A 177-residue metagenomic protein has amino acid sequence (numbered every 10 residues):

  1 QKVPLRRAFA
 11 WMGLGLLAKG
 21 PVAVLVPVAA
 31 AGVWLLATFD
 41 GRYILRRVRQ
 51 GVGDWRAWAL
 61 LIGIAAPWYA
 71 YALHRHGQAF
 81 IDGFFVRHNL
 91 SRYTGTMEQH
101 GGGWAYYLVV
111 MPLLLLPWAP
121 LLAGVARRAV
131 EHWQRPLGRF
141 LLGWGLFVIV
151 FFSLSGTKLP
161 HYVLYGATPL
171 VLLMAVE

Functional and structural regions predicted by a protein language model:
Q1-L5, G15, V130: Membrane-interface transmembrane helices that cradle and orient dolichyl/undecaprenyl
A10-W11, A18, A23-H161, G166-E177: Transmembrane-lumen/periplasm boundary regions of multi-pass, lipid-linked membrane glycan transferases
